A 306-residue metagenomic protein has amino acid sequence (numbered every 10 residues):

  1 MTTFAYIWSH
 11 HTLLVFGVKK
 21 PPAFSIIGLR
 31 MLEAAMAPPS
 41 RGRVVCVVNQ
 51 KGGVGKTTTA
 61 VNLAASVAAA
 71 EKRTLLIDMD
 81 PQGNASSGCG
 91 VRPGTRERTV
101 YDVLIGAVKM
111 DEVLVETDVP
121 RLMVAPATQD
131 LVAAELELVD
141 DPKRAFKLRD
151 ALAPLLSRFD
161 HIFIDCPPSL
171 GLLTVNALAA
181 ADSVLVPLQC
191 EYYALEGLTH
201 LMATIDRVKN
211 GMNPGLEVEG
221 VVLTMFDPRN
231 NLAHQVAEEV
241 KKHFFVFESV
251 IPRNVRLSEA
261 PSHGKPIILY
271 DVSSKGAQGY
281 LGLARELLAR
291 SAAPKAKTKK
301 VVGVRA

Functional and structural regions predicted by a protein language model:
M1-A306: P-loop NTP-binding core
